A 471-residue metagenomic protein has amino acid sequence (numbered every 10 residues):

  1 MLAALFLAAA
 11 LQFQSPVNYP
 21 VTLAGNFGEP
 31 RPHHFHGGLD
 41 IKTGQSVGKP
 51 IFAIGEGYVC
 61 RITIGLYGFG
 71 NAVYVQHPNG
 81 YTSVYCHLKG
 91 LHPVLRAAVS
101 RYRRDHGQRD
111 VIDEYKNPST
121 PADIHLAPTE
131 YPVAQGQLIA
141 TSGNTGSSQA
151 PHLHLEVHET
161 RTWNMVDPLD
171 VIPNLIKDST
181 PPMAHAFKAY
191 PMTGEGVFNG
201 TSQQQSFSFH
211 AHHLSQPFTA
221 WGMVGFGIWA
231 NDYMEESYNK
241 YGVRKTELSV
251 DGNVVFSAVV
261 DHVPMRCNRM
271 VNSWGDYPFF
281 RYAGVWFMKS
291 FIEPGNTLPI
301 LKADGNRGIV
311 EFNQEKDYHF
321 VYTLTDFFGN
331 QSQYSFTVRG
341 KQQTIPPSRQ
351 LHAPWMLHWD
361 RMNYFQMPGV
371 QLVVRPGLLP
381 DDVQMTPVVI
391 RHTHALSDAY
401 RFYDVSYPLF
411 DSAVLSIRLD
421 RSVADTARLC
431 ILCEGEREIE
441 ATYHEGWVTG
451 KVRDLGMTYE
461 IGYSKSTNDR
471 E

Functional and structural regions predicted by a protein language model:
L7-S83, K89-V94, Y102-D110, P118-S119 (+6 more regions): Surface-exposed, glycine-biased beta-strand/turn segments
T82-H125, V197, Q204-H213, S249-E311 (+1 more regions): Exoplasmic/lumenal beta-rich domain surfaces
V224, K316-F320, M457-Y459: Exposed beta-strand face motif in extracellular beta-rich ectodomains
M234-E236, T325-Q333, K465-R470: Short acidic/polar inter-strand loop motif in beta-rich domains
E311-D317, V452-L455: Surface-exposed, short loops/turns at beta-strand junctions within beta-sandwich domains
H319, F327-Q350: Short beta-strand elements
P346, L357, T386-L429: Proteolytic processing hotspots in large secreted/extracellular or virion-associated proteins and select intracellular
P354-M362, S422-R428, L432-E471: Proteolytic cleavage junctions
